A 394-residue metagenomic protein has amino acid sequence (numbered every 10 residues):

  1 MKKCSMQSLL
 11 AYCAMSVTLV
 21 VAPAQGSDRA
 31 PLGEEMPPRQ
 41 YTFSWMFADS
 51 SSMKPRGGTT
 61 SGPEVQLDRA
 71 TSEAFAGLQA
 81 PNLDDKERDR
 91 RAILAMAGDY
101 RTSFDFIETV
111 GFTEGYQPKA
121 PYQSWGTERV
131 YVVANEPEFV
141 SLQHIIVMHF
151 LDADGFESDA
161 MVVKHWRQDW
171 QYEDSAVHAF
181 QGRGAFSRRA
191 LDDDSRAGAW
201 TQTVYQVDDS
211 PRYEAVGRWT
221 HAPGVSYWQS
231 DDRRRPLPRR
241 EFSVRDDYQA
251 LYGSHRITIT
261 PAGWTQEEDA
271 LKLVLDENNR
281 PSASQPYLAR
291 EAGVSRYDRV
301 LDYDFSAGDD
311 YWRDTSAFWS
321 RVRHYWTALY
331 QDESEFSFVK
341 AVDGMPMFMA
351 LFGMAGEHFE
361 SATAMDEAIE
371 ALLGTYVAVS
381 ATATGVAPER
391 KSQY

Functional and structural regions predicted by a protein language model:
M1-M6: N-terminal secretory signal peptides that target proteins for export/translocation
L10-V20: Bacterial N-terminal signal peptides
G26-A95, E108-T113, P118-A120, F139-S141 (+4 more regions): Amphipathic/hydrophobic helical signal segments and adjacent flexible N-terminal regions that mediate secretion
D85-A97, R101, D105-G182: Solvent-exposed N-terminal domain segments of exported/luminal and surface proteins
L94-G98, V132-E138, R256-W264, R299-D304: A short, structured loop/turn motif at beta-sheet edges
P118-A120, S124-A134, Q143, Y252-I259 (+2 more regions): Hydrophobic/aromatic beta-strand elements that line small-molecule binding cavities or substrate pockets in beta-rich
D192-Y252: Short helix-loop boundary/capping segments
Q229-D276, Y287-L288: Extended serine/threonine-enriched, polar tracts that run as long, contiguous segments within proteins
